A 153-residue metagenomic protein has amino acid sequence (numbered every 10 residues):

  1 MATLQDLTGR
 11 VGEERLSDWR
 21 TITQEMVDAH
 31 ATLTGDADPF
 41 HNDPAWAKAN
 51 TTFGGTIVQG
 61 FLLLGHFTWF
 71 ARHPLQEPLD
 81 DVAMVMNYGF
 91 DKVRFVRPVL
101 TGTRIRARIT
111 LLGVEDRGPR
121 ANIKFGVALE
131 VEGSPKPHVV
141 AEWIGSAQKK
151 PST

Functional and structural regions predicted by a protein language model:
M1-M86, S152-T153: Hot-dog-fold acyl-thioester-processing enzymes
M1-R10, F95-T153: HotDog/MaoC-like acyl-thioester-processing domains
N42, A47-N50, H73, A83 (+6 more regions): Solvent-exposed, non-transmembrane amphipathic alpha-helical segments
E77-T101: Mid-chain, well-packed structural core segment of small domains
